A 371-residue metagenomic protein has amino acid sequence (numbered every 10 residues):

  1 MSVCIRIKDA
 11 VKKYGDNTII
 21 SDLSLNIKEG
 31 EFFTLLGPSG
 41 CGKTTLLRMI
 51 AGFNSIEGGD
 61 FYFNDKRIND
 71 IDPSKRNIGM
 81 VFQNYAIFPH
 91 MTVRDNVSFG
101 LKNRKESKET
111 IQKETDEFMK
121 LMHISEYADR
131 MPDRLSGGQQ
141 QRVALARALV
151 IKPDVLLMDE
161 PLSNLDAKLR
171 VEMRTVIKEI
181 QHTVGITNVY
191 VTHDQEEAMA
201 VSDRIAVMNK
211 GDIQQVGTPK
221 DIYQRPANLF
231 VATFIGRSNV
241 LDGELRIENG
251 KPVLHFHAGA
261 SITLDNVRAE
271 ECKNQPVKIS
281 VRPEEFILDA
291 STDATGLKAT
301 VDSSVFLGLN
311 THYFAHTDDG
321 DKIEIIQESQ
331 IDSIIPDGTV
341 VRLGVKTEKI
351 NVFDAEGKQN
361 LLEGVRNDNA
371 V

Functional and structural regions predicted by a protein language model:
F32, I71-F230: ABC ATPase nucleotide-binding domains
L36-P38: The feature captures the beta-strand-to-loop junction immediately N-terminal to the Walker
A51: Helix-to-loop junction immediately C-terminal to a conserved catalytic motif
E57-D60, T110, K210, D242 (+1 more regions): Conserved coupling/switch loops of ABC nucleotide-binding domains, chiefly the family-specific signature
G59-R67: Conserved ABC transporter NBD signature motif
S238, E248-V371: Non-catalytic connector elements of ABC transporters
